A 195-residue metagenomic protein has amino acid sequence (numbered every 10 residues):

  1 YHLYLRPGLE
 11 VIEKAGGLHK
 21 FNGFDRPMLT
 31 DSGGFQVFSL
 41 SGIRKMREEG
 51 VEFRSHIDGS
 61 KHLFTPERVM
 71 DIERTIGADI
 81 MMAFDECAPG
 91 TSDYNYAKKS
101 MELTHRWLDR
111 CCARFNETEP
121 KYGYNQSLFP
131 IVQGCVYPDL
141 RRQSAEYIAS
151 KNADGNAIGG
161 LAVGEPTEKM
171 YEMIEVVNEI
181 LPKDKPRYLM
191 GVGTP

Functional and structural regions predicted by a protein language model:
Y1-K121: Non-catalytic, usually N-terminal nucleic-acid engagement modules in DNA/RNA processing proteins
E102, R114, T118, G123-P195: Glycine-rich phosphate/ribose-binding loops and adjacent secondary-structure elements that form binding surfaces
